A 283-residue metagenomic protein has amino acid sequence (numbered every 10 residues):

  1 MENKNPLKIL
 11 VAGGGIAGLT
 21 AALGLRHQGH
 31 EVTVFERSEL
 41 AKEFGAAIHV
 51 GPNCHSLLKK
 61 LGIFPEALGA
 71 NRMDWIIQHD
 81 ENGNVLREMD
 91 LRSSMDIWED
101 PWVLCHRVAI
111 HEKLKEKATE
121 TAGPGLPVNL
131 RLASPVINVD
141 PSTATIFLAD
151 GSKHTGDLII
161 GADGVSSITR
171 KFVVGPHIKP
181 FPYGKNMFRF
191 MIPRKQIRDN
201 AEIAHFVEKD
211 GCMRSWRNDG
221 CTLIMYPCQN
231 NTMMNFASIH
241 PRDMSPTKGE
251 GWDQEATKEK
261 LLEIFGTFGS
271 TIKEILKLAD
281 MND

Functional and structural regions predicted by a protein language model:
M1-D283: FAD-dependent flavoprotein oxygenase/oxidase catalytic domain
